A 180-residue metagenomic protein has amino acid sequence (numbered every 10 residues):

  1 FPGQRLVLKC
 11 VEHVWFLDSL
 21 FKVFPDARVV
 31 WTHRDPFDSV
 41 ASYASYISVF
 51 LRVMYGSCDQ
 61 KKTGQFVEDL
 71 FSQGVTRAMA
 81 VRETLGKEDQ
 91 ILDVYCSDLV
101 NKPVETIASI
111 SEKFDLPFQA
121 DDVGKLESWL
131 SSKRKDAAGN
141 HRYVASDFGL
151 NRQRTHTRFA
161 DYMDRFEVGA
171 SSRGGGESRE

Functional and structural regions predicted by a protein language model:
F1-L6, C10, Y43-E180: PAPS-dependent sulfotransferases, especially Golgi type II membrane carbohydrate sulfotransferases
P2-D26: Flexible, glycine/threonine-enriched loop-and-boundary segments that flank and lead into catalytic domains of large
H13-S19, F37-V40, V100-P103: Flexible loop/turn segments at secondary-structure boundaries
L20-S45: Conserved phosphate-donor/acceptor-positioning beta-strand/loop module used by diverse small-molecule
